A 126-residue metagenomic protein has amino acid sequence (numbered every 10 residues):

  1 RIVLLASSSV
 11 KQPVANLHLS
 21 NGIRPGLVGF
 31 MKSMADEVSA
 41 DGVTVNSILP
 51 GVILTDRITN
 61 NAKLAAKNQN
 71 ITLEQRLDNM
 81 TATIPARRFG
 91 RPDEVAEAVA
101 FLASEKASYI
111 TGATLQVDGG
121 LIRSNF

Functional and structural regions predicted by a protein language model:
R1-L27, M31-A40, V52-I53: Catalytic loop of short-chain dehydrogenase/reductase
Q12, V99-A100, T111-F126: Short C-terminal tail/terminal secondary-structure segment of NAD(P)H-dependent dehydrogenase/reductase domains
V14-N16, I58-N60, F126: Conserved catalytic-core motifs of eukaryotic protein kinase domains, centered on the activation segment
M31-K32, A96-V99, A103: Short-chain dehydrogenase/reductase
S39, T44, I110-G112: Short, small/polar-rich loop/turn modules that mediate ligand/substrate recognition or access, typified
T44-L54, A103, Q116-D118: Conserved SDR Rossmann-fold cofactor-binding beta-strand/turn motif
L49-N60, L64-A66: Short, flexible catalytic-loop segment of classical short-chain dehydrogenase/reductase
Q69-L73, I84-V95, K106: A conserved structural motif in NAD(P)-dependent oxidoreductases
